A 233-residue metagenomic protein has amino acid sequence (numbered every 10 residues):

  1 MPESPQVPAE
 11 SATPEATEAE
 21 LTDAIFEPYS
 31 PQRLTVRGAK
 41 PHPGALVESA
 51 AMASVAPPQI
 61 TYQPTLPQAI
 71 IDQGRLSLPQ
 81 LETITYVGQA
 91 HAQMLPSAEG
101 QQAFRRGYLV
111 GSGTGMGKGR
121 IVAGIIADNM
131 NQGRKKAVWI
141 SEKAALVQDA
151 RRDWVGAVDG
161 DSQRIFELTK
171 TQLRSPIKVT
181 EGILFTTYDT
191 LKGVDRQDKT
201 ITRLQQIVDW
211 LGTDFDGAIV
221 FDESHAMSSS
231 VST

Functional and structural regions predicted by a protein language model:
E3-L21, R33-L76, L95-S97, R105-L109 (+2 more regions): SF2 helicase/translocase NTPase motor core, specifically the RecA-like lobe 1 inter-motif segment between Walker
Y29-S30: Hydrophobic, membrane-facing alpha-helical anchors
T83-Q102: Pre-Walker A adenine-sensing motif
T85, G124-D128: Active-site signature of alpha/beta-hydrolase-fold catalytic machinery across serine- and Asp/Cys-nucleophile hydrolases
S112: The Walker A (P-loop) glycine that initiates the GxxxxGKT/S ATP-binding motif of P-loop NTPases
G115: Walker A (P-loop) phosphate-binding loop of P-loop NTPases
